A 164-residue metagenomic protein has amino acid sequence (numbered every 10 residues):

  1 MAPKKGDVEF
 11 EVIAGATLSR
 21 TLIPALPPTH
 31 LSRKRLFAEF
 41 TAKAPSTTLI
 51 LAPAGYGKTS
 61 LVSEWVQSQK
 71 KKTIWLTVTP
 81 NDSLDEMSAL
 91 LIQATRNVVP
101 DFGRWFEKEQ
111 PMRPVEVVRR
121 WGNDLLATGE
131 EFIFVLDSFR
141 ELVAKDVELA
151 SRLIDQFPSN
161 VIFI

Functional and structural regions predicted by a protein language model:
A2-F40: Conserved adenine-nucleotide phosphate-binding loops and their immediately adjacent elements
S46-T77, A89-Q93: P-loop NTPase Walker A phosphate-binding motif
T47-T48, A52, E141-V143, A150-I164: Sensor-1/coupling segment of RecA-like P-loop NTPase cores
A52, I74-S83, E107-P111: A short hydrophobic beta-strand->loop->alpha-helix junction that borders the nucleotide-binding pocket of P-loop NTPases
D85-E107, R120-N123: Conserved NTP-binding/hydrolysis module of P-loop NTPases
D85-S88, A144-A150: Conserved strand-to-helix beginnings and helix N-cap segments that scaffold or border functional pockets
W121-V147, I162-I164: Conserved P-loop NTPase "ATPase switch" module shared by AAA+ and STAND
